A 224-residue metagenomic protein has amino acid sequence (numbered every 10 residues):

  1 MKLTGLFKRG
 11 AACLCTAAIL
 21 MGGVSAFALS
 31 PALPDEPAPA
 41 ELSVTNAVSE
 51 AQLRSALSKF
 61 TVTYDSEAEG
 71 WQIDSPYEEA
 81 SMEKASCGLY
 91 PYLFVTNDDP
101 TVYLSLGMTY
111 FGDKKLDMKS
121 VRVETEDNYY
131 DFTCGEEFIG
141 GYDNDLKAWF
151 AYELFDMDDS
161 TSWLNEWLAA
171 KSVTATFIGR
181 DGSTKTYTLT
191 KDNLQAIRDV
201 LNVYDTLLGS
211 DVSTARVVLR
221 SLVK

Functional and structural regions predicted by a protein language model:
M1-K2, A47: Helix-centric, low-specificity signal for extended rod-like, repetitive segments
L3-L14: Bacterial N-terminal signal peptides that target proteins for export
C13, F27-K224: A generic "folded-domain core" signal
C15-S25: Hydrophobic core
